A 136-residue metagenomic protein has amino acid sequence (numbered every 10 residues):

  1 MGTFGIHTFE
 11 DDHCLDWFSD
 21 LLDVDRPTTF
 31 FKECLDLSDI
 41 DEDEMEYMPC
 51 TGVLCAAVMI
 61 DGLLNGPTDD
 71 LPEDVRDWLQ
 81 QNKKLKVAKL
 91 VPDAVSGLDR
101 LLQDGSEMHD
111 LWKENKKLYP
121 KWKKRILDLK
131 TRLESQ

Functional and structural regions predicted by a protein language model:
M1-M45: Short terminal alpha-helical segments
V24, L63-G66, L101-D104: Residue-level signature of the C-terminal ends
T28-C34, G66-E73, V95, Q136: Amphipathic alpha-helical scaffolding segments comprising HEAT/armadillo-like alpha-solenoid repeats
S38-D39, P49-C50, E134-Q136: Gly-Asp-aromatic-enriched flexible segments
M45-P49, V87: Helix-start/N-cap signature of alpha-helical segments
T51-G62: Short, hydrophobic/amphipathic alpha-helical patches that form generic packing surfaces within helical domains
N65-A94: Mid-chain, well-packed structural core segment of small domains
K86-Q136: Amphipathic alpha-helical binding modules
